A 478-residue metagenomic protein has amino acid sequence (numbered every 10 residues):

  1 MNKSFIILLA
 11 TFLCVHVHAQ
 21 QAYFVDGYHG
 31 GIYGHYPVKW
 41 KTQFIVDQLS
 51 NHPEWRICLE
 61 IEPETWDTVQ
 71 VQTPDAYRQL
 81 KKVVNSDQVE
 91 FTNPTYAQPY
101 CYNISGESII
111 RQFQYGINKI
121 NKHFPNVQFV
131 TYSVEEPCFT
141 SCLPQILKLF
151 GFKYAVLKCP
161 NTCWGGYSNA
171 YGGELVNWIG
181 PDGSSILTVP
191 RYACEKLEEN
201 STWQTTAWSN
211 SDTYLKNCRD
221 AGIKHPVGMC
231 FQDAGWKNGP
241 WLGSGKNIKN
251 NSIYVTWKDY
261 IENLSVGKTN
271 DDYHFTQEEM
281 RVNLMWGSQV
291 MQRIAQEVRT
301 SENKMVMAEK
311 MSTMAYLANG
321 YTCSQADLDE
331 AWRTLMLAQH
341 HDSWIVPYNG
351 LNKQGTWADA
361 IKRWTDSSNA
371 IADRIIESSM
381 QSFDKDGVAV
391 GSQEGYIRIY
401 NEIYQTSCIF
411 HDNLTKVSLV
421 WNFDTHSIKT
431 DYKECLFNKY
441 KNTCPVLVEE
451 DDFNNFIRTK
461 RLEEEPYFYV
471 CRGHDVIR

Functional and structural regions predicted by a protein language model:
S4-V15: Sec-dependent N-terminal signal peptides
I7-L8, F410, K429, R458 (+1 more regions): Residues marking helix boundaries in flexible regions
C14-H16, K416-L419, P445-L447, Y469 (+1 more regions): Detector for intrinsically disordered, low-structure N-terminal pre-sequences
Q20-Y396, Y400-Y404, N442, F456 (+2 more regions): Catalytic-domain carbohydrate-binding cleft regions of carbohydrate-active enzymes
I397-R398, Y404-L419, H426-L447: Beta-strand-rich binding/interaction modules
